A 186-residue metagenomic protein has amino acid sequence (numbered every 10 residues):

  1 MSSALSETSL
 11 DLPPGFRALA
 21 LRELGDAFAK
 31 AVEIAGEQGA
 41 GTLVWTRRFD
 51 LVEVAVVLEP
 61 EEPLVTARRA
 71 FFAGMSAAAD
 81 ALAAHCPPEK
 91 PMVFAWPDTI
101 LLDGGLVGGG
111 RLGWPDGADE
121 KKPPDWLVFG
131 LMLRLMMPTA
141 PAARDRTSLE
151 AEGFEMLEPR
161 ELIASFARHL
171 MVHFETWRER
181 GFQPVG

Functional and structural regions predicted by a protein language model:
S2-R48, P60-E89, L106-G186: Long, positively charged amphipathic alpha-helical accessory segments at protein N-termini or as interdomain linkers
V52-V57: Active-site-flanking beta-strand signature of metal-NTP-handling nucleotidyl enzymes and homologous cyclase-like
M92-G104: Catalytic palm active-site di-aspartate
